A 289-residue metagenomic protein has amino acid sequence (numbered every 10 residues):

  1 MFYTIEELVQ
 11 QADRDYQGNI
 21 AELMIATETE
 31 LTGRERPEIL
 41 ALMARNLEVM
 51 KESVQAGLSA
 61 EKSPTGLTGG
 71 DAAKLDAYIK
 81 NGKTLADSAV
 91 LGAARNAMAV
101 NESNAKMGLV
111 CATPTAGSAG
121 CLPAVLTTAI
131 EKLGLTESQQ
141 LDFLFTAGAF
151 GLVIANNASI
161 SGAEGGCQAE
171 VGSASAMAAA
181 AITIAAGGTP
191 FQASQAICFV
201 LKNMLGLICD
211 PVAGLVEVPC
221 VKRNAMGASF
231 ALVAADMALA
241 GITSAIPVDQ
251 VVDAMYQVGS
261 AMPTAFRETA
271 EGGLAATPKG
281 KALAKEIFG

Functional and structural regions predicted by a protein language model:
M1-G108, I130-K132, G241, V248-G289: Generic N-terminal targeting/processing segments that precede catalytic cores or assembly contacts
T84, T113-A116, S138, G162-E170 (+2 more regions): Alpha-helix capping and helix-loop boundary segments enriched in small/acidic/polar residues
L85, A112-A119, E131, L135-T136 (+1 more regions): Glycine- and small hydrophobic-enriched segments that form the cores of compact globular domains
D87-N104, Q139-A158, K202-P211, A270 (+1 more regions): Acidic-glycine-rich active-site phosphate/pyrophosphate-binding loop
E102-T127, C167-S175: Glycine/serine-rich anion-binding loops at beta->alpha junctions that coordinate negatively charged ligand groups
P123-G134, I182-G187: Alpha-helical support elements that line or immediately flank enzyme active sites and cofactor-binding pockets
G148-M177, A181, N203-F230: A structural-propensity feature for long, helix-poor, extended segments
I184-G289: Functionally critical mobile loop/hinge segments
